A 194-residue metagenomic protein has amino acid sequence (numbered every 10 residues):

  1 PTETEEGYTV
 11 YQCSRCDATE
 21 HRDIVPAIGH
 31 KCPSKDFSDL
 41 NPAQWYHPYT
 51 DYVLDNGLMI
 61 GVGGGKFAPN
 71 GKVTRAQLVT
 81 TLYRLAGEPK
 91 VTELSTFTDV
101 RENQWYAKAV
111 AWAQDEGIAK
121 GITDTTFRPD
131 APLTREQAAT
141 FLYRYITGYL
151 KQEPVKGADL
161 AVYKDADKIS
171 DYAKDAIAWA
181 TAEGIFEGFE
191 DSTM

Functional and structural regions predicted by a protein language model:
P1-C32: Extracellular modular ligand-binding repeats in secreted and cell-surface proteins
S14, D23, C32, Y49-D51 (+2 more regions): Compositionally biased, intrinsically disordered low-complexity segments enriched in polar/proline residues
A27-W45, I60-K108, E116-Q137, R144-A173 (+1 more regions): Feature responds to low-complexity, polar/acidic, surface-exposed segments characteristic of secreted/exported proteins
P48-M59: Mature N-terminal segment immediately following signal peptide/propeptide cleavage in secreted/periplasmic
